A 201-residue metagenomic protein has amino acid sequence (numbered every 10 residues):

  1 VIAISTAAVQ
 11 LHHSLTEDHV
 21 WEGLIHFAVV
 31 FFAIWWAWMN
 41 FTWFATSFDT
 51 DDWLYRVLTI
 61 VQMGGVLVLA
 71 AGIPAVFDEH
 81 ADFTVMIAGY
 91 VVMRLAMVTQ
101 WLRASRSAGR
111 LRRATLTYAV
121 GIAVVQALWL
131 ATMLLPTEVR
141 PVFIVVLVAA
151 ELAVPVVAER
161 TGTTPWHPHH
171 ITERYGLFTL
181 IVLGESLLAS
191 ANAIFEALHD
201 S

Functional and structural regions predicted by a protein language model:
I2-S201: Multi-pass alpha-helical transmembrane bundle typical of ion/small-solute transporters and intramembrane aspartyl
